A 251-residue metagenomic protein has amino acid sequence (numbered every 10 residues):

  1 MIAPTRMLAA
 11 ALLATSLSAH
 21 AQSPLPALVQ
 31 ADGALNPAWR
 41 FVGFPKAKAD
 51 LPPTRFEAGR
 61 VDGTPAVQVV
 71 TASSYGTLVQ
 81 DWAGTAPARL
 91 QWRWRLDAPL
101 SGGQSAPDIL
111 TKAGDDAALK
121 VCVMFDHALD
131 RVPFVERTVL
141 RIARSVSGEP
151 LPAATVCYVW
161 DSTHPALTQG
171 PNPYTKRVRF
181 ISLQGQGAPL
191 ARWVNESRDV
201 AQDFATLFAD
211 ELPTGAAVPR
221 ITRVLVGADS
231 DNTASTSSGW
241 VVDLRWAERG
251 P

Functional and structural regions predicted by a protein language model:
M1-L8: Bacterial N-terminal signal peptides that target proteins for export
S16-S18: N-terminal signal peptide c-region/cleavage motif recognized by signal peptidases
L35-D62: Extracellular glycan-recognition surfaces and repeat-rich motifs
T54-G76: Short carbohydrate-recognition loop motifs
Q80-L90, G187-L190, A217: Extracellular/lumenal carbohydrate-interaction signature centered on repeated Trp-anchored short motifs
I109, L119-V121, T175-Q186, L190-S235: Extracellular beta-strand ligand-recognition surfaces/modules
D116-Y174: Extracellular/luminal beta-rich ligand-recognition and adhesion surfaces characterized by aromatic-Gly/Pro-enriched
V224, D243-A247: Extracellular beta-strand elements of beta-rich domains used for carbohydrate recognition/degradation or cell-matrix
